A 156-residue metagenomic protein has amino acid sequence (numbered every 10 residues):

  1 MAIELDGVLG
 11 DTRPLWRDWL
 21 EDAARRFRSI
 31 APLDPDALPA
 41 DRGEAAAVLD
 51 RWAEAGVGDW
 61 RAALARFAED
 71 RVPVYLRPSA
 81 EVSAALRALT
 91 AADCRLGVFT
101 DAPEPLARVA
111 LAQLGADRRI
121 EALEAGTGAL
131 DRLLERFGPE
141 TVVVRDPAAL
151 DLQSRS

Functional and structural regions predicted by a protein language model:
M1-A80: N-terminal helical cap/lid subdomain that shapes the substrate entry/recognition surface in HAD-like hydrolases
A24, L49-W52, L89, L111 (+2 more regions): Hydrophobic alpha-helix position signal
A31-P32, T90-A91, E135-P139: Flexible, charged surface loops at secondary-structure boundaries
V57-G58, S83-A88, D151-L152: Short glycine/proline-centered loop/turn elements that form peptide/ligand docking sites
D70-V98: Short, acidic loop-to-helix structural element flanking the phosphoryl-transfer center in phosphate-processing enzymes
T100-A102: Conserved phosphate-coupling serine/threonine residues in phosphotransfer and NTP-handling enzymes
E104, R108-S156: Asp-based, Mg2+/Mn2+-dependent phosphohydrolase catalytic module
